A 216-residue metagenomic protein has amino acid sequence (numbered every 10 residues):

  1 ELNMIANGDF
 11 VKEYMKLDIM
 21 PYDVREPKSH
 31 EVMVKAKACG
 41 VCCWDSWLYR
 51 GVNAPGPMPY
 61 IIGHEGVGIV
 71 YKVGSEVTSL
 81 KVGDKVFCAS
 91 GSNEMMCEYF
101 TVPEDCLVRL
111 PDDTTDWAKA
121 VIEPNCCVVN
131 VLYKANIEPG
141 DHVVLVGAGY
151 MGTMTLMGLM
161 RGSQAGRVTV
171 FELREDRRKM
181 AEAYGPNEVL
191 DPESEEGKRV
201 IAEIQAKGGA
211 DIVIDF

Functional and structural regions predicted by a protein language model:
D23-G40, V52-S92, D113: Glycine-rich beta-strand-centered segment in the early N-terminal region that forms part of a ligand/cofactor-binding
W44-R50: Cytochrome P450 core scaffold surrounding the K-helix E-X-X-R motif and the conserved "meander" helix-loop region
G91-P103: A structural motif shared across PLP-dependent enzymes of the aminotransferase-like
C106-T115, G208: Glycine/charged-rich beta-loop-alpha catalytic/anionic-binding loops adjacent to active sites
A118-S194, R199: Mid-domain Rossmann-like dinucleotide-binding core that forms the NAD(H)/NADP(H) cofactor-binding site
G197-G208: Conserved amphipathic alpha-helix within the SDR
G208-F216: Short SAM/SAH-binding signature in class I
